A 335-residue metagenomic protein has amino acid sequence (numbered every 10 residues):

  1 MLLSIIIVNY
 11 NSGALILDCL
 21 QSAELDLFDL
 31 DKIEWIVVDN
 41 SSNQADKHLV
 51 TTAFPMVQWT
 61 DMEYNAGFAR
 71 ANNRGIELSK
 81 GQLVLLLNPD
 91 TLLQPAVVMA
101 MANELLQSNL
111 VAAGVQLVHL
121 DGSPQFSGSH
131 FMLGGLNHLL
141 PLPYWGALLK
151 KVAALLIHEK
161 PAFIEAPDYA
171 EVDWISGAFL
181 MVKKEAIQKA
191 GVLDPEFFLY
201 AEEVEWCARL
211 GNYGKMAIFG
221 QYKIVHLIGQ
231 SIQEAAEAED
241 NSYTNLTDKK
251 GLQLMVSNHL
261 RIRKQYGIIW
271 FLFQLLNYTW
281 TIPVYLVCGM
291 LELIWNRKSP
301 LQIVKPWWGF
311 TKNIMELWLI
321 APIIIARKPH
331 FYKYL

Functional and structural regions predicted by a protein language model:
Q21-K32: Short, acidic, metal-binding catalytic loop of nucleotide-sugar glycosyltransferases
S22, V37-K47, Y64: A conserved acidic beta->alpha catalytic loop
M62-S79: Glycine-rich, basic loop-to-helix element that forms the pyrophosphate-binding segment of sugar-nucleotide handling
V84: Short aromatic/hydrophobic "clamp" motif used to bind/position activated sugar donors
L92-L133: Conserved donor NDP-sugar-binding/catalytic core segment of glycosyltransferases
M132-V172: Short, flexible, basic/aromatic active-site loop/helix in glycosyltransferases
I164-D168, D173-V192, E196-V225: A short, conserved alpha-helix in the catalytic core of glycosyltransferases
Y213-K298: Active-site-adjacent helix/loop segment of glycosyltransferases that harbors family-specific signature motifs
